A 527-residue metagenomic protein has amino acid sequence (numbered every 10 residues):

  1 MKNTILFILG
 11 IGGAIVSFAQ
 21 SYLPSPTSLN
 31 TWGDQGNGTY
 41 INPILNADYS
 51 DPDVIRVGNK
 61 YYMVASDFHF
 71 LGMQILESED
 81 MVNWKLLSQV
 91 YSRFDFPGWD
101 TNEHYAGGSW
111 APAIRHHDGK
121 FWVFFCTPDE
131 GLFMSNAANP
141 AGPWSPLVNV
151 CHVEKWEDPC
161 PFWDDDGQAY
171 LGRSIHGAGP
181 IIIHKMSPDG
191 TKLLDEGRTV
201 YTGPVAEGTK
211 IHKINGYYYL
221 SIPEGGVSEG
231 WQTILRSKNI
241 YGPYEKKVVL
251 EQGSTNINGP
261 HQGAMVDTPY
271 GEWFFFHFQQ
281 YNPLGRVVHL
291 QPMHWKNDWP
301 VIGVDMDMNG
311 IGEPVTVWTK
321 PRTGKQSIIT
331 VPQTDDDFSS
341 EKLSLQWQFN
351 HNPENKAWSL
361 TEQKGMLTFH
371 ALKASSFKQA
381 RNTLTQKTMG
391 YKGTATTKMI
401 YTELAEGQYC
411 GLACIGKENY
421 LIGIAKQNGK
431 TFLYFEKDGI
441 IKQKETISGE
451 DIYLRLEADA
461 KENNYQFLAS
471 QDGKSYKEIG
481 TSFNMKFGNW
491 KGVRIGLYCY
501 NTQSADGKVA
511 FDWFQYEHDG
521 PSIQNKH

Functional and structural regions predicted by a protein language model:
M1-S21: Bacterial Sec-dependent N-terminal signal peptides
A19-H527: Carbohydrate-active catalytic/glycan-binding domains of CAZyme proteins, especially the secreted or lumenal ectodomains
